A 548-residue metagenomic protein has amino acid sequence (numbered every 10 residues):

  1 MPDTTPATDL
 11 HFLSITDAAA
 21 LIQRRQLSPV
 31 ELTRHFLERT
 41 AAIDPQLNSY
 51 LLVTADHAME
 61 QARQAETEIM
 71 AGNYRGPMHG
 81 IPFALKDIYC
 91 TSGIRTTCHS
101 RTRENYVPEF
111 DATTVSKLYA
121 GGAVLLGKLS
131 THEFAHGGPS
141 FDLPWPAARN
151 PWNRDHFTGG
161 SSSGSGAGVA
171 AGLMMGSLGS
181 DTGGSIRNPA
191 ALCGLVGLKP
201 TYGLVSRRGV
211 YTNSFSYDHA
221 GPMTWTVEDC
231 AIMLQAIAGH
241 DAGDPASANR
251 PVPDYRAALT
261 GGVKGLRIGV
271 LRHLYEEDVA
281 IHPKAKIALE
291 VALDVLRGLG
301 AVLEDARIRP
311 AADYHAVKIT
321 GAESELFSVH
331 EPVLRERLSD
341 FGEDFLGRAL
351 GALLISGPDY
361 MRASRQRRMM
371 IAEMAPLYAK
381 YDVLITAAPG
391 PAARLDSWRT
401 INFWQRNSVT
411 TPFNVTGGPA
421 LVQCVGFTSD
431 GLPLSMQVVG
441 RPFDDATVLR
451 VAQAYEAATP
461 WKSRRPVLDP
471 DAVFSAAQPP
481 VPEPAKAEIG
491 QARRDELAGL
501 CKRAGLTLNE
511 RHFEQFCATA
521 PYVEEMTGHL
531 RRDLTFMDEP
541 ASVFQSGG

Functional and structural regions predicted by a protein language model:
M1-Q61, G298, D359, R464-P521 (+2 more regions): An N-terminal boundary/leader segment
P2-G183, L271, L289, D294 (+3 more regions): Gly/Ser-rich catalytic/binding loops embedded in alpha/beta enzyme cores
P6, M78-C98, A257-L271, T320-A375 (+2 more regions): Short helix-loop capping/hinge segments that flank enzyme active sites or metal/cofactor-binding pockets
D17-A20, T67, E276, P310-Y314 (+3 more regions): Serine-dependent amide/ester hydrolase catalytic core
Q26-R34, R63, A257, P283-R307 (+3 more regions): Acyltransferase
F36, A58, C230, I268 (+5 more regions): Residue-level signal for inorganic ion chemistry
A42, A120, A170-R272, D278-V279 (+5 more regions): Structural helix-boundary/capping segments
T96-N105, V279-H282, R394-N402: Glycine/threonine-rich flexible loop motifs
